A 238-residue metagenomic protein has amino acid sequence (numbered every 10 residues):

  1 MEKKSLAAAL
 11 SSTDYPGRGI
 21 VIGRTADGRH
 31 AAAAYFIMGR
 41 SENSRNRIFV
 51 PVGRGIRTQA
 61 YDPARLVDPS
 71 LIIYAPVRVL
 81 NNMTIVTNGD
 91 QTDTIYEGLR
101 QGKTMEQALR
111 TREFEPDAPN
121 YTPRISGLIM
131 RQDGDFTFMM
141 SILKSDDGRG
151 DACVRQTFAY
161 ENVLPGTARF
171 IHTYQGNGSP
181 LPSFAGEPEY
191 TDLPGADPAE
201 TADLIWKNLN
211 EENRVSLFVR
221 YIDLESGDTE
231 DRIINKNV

Functional and structural regions predicted by a protein language model:
M1-V238: Conserved short alpha-helical segments that host acidic/polar catalytic motifs at enzyme active sites
